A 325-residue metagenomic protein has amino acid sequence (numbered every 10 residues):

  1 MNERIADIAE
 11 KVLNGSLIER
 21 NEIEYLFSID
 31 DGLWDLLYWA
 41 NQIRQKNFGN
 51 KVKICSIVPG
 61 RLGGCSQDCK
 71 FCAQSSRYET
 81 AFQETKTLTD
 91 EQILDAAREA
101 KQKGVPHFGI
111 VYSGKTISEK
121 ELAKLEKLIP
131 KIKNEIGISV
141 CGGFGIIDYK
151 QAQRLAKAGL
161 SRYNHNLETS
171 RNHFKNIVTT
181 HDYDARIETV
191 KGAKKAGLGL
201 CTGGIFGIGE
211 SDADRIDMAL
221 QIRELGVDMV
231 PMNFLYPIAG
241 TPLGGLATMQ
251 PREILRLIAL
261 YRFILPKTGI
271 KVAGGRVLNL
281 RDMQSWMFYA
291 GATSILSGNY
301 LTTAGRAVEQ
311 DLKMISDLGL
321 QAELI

Functional and structural regions predicted by a protein language model:
M1-D31, D95, R223-I325: Auxiliary Fe-S-binding modules of radical SAM enzymes
G15, A40, C69, H165 (+4 more regions): Conserved, mostly hydrophobic/aromatic
D35-Y78, L88-G109: N-terminal pre-triad scaffold of radical SAM enzymes
F48-I57, C65-S66, K70-E79, E126-K133 (+4 more regions): Mobile, glycine- and charge-enriched loop segments and immediately flanking short secondary-structure elements within
V58-G60, G114-T116, F144-D148, T169-R171 (+4 more regions): Active-site-proximal loop/turn and secondary-structure-junction residues that shape catalytic pockets, frequently
R77-A96, A100-V190, L198-G203, D228-N233 (+1 more regions): Core AdoMet radical
D148-K157, G209-Q221, L278-A290: Catalytic cores of alpha/beta
G199, G203-G204, A213-I216, R223: Conserved mixed alpha/beta catalytic, RNA-binding, or beta-rich assembly cores of soluble enzyme, regulatory
